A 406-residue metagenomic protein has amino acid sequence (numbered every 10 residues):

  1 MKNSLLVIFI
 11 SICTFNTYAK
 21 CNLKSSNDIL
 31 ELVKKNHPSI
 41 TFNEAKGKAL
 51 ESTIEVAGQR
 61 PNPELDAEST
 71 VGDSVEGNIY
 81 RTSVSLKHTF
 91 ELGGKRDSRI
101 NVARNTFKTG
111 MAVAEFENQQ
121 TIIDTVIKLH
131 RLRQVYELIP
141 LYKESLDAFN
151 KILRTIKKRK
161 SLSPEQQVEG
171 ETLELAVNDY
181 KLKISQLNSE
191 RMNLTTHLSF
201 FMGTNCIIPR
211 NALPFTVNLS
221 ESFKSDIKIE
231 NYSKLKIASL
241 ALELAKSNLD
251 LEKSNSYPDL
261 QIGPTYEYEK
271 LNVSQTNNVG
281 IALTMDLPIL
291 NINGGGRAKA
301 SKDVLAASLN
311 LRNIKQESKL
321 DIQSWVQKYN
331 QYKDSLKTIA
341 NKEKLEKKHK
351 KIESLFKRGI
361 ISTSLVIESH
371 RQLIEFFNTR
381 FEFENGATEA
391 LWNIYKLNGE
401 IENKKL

Functional and structural regions predicted by a protein language model:
M1-S4: Positively charged n-region of N-terminal signal peptides that target proteins for export
F9-Y18: Hydrophobic h-region of N-terminal signal peptides that target proteins for export in Gram-negative bacteria
A19-K20, S26-N27, T379-L406: Acidic, low-complexity, intrinsically disordered peripheral segments
A19-S69, F90, R104, P164-V168 (+6 more regions): Bacterial Sec-pathway N-terminal export signals of envelope proteins
C21-S25, I54, P63-N101, I208 (+3 more regions): Small/polar, glycine/serine/threonine/aspartate-rich low-complexity segments that form flexible
K24, A114, Q120-N231, W325-Y332 (+4 more regions): Periplasmic alpha-helical coiled-coil/stalk elements that build and connect Gram-negative outer-membrane
T41-A45, G58, E91-N118, V168 (+3 more regions): Sec/SRP-type N-terminal targeting helices
H88-F90, Y136, S189, L240 (+2 more regions): Residue-level signature of outer-membrane beta-barrel architecture
